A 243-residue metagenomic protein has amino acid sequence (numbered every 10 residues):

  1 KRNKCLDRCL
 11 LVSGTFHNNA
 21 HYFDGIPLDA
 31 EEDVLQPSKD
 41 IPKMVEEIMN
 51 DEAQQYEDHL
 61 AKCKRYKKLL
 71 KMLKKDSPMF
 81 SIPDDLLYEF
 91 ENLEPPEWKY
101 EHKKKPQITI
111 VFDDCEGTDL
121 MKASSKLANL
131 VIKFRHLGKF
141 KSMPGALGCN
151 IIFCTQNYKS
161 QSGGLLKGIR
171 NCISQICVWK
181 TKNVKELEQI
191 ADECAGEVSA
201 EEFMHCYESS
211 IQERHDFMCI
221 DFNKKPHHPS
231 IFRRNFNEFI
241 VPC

Functional and structural regions predicted by a protein language model:
K1-K4, G14-H17, K67-E201: Conserved P-loop NTPase motor cores
K1-S77: Conserved P-loop
R8, I108, H215-D216: A generic secondary-structure signal marking the coil-to-beta-strand transition
L10, N150-I152, M218: A structural signal for isolated positions on well-ordered beta-strands in alpha/beta enzyme cores
A20, D24, P42, E46 (+3 more regions): Generic detector of well-ordered alpha-helical segments enriched in charged/polar residues, highlighting helical
D24-I26, G168-R170, S210: Short, conserved catalytic or adaptor-binding loops enriched in Gly and charged residues
Y66, S77, Q175, E186-C243: P-loop NTPase motor core of the ASCE superfamily
